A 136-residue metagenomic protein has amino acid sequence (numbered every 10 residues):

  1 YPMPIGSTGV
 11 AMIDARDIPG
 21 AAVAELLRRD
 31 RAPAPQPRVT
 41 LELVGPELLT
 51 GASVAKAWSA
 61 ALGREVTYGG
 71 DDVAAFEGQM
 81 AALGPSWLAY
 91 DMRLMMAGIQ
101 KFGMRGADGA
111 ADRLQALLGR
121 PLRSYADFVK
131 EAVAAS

Functional and structural regions predicted by a protein language model:
Y1-T67, D71-A74, G78-L88: Oxidoreductase cofactor-interface core, primarily capturing Rossmann-like NAD(P)-dependent enzymes
Q36, A74-S136: A hydrophobic C-terminal alpha-helical subdomain
